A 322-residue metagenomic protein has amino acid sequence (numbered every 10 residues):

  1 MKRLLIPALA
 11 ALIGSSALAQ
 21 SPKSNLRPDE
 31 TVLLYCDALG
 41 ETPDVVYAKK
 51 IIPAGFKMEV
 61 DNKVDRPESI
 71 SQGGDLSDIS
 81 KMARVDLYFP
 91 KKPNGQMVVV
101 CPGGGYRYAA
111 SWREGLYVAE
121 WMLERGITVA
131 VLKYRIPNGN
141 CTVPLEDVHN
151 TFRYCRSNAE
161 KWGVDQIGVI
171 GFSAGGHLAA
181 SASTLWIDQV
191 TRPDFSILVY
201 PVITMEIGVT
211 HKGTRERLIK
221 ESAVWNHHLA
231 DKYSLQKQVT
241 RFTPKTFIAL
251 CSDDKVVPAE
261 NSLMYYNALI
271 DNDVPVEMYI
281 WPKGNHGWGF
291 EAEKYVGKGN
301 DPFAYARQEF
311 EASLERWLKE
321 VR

Functional and structural regions predicted by a protein language model:
P22-P93: N-terminal cap/lid segment of alpha/beta-hydrolase-fold proteins
K63-S71, P201-Q238: Mobile cap/lid helix-loop segments that gate and shape the active-site cleft of serine hydrolases
G95-G103: Short beta-strand element of the alpha/beta-hydrolase
A109-A119, A130-Q166, A304-Y305: Catalytic nucleophile-loop/oxyanion-hole region of alpha/beta-hydrolase and closely related hydrolase-like folds
E146, N150-T214, A230: Primarily recognizes the serine-hydrolase "nucleophile elbow" in alpha/beta-hydrolase and SGNH/GDSL folds
F242, I248-L250, D254: Short beta-strand/loop motif that positions the catalytic acidic residue of the alpha/beta-hydrolase fold
K255-M264: Conserved alpha/beta-hydrolase "acid-adjacent" motif
L263-R322: C-terminal catalytic histidine-bearing segment of alpha/beta-hydrolase fold enzymes
